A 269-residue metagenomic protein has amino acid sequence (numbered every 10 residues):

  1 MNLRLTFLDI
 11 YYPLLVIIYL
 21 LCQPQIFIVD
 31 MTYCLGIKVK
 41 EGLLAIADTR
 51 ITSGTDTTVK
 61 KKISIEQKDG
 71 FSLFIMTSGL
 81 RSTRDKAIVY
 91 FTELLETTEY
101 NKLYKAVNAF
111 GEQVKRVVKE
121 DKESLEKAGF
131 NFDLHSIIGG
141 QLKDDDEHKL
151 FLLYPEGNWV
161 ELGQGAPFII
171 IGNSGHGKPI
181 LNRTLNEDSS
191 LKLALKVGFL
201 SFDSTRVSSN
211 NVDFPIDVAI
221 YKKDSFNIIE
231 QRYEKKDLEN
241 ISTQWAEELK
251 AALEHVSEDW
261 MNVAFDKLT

Functional and structural regions predicted by a protein language model:
N2-L5, C22-P24: N-terminal amphipathic/hydrophobic targeting modules at extreme N-termini, encompassing cleavable Sec/SRP-type signal
Y12-D30: Short, Lys/Arg-enriched N-terminal segments with co-localized hydrophobic residues within the first ~10-30 amino acids
Q25-M31, V160, L193: N-terminal soluble segments of membrane proteins
D30, C34-F132, I171-S189, N240 (+1 more regions): Conserved short S/T/G-enriched processing/targeting/catalytic segments and their helical context
Y33-K38, L43-A45, L134-L142, F151 (+1 more regions): Short beta-strand scaffold segments in enzyme catalytic cores
I46, G54-D56, R84-K86, D146-H148 (+2 more regions): Short helix/loop capping segments that flank catalytic or ligand/cofactor-binding pockets
D121-K127, L134-F151, G157-W159: Internal active-site segments that recognize and position negatively charged phosphoryl groups and nucleotide moieties
H148-T269: A two-mode feature
